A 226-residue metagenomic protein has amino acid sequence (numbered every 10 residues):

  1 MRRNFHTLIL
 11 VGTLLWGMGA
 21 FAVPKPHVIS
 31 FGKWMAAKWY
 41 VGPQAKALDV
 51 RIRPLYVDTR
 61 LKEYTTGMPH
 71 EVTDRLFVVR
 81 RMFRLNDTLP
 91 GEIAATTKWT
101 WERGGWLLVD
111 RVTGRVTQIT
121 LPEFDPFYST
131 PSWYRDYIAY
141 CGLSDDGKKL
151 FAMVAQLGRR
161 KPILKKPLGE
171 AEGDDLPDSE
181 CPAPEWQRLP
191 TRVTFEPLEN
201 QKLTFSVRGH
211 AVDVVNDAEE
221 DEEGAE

Functional and structural regions predicted by a protein language model:
M1-I9: Bacterial N-terminal signal peptides that target proteins for export
I9-L15: Hydrophobic helical h-region of N-terminal Sec-dependent signal peptides in bacterial secretory/periplasmic proteins
G17-G19: N-terminal signal peptide c-region/cleavage motif recognized by signal peptidases
I29-K62, T100-L121, F151-A171, T204-G224: Surface-exposed loop/turn elements that mediate protein-protein interactions on large endomembrane-trafficking
M68-T73, S129-Y137, P182-V193: Blade-terminus and WD-like Trp-Asp/Gly-His loop motifs, strongest in beta-propeller folds
V72-W101: Short, conserved, GDST-rich strand-edge loop motifs in beta-rich repeat architectures
R80-F83, T97-T100, Y140-D146, F195-N200: Beta-strand C-termini and the immediately following turn/loop, strongest in propeller blades
P122-Y128, G169-L176: Short coil/turn segments at the loop-to-beta-strand junctions that recur within blades of beta-propeller repeat folds
